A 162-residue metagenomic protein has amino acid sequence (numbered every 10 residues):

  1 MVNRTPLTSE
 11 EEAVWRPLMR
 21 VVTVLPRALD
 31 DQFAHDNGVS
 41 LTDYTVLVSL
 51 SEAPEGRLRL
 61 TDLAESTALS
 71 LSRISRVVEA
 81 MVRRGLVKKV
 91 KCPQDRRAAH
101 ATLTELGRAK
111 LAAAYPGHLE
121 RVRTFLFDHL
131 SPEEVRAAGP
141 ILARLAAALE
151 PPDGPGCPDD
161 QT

Functional and structural regions predicted by a protein language model:
M1-N37, L86, R136, T162: N-terminal leader segment of winged-helix/HTH proteins
M1-S9, P132-T162: C-terminal regulatory/oligomerization modules of transcriptional regulators
V2-N3, E79-A137: Charged, amphipathic alpha-helical coiled-coil/dimerization segments
M19, V48-E52, Y115: Short, locally clustered residues in the helix-turn-helix/winged-helix DNA-binding domain
V21, L25, L29, T67 (+3 more regions): Alpha-helical linker/hinge and terminal dimerization helices associated with HTH transcriptional regulators
R27-S70, C157: N-terminal helix-turn-helix DNA-binding core of bacterial DNA-binding proteins
L60, V78-E79: Short, hydrophobic-biased segments on the C-terminal half of alpha helices that form "recognition helices"
